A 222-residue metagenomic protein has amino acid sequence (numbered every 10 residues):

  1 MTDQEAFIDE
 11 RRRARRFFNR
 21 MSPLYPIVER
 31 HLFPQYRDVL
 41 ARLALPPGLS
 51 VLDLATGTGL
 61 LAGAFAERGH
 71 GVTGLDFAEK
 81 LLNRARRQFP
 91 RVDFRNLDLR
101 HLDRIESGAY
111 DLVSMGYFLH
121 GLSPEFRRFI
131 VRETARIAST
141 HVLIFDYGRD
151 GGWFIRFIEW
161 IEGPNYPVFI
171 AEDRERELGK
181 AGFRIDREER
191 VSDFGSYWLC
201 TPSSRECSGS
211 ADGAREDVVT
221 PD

Functional and structural regions predicted by a protein language model:
T2-A44, I158: Conserved class I S-adenosyl-L-methionine
G48-G57: Conserved class I S-adenosyl-L-methionine
T58-H101: Class I SAM-dependent methyltransferase SAM/SAH-binding core
H101-S107: Short conserved loop adjoining the S-adenosyl-L-methionine
S114: A conserved beta-strand element that flanks and buttresses the S-adenosyl-L-methionine
R128-V142: A short glycine-rich, Lys/Arg-flanked "PGG" loop and its adjoining helix->strand segment in the class I
L143-A181, I185-W198: C-terminal alpha-helical "lid/dimerization" subdomain adjacent to the S-adenosyl-L-methionine
E189-D222: Core SAM-dependent methyltransferase catalytic element
